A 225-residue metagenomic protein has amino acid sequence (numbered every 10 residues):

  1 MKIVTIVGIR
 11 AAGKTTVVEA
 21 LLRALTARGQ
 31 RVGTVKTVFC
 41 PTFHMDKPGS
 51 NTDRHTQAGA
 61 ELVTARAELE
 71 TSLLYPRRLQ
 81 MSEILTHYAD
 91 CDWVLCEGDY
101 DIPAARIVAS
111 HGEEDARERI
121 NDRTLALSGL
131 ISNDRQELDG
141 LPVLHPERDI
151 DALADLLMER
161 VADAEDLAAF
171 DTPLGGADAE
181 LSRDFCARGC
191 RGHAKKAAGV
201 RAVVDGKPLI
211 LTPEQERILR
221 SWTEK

Functional and structural regions predicted by a protein language model:
M1, R28-R31, A60, A89-C91 (+3 more regions): Short coil/turn connectors at secondary-structure junctions
M1-P41, E165-F170: Walker A (P-loop) phosphate-binding motif
M1-V4, A12-A20, S50, L79-T86 (+4 more regions): Conserved active-site and cofactor/substrate-binding residues in soluble primary-metabolism enzymes
A20-P76: N-terminal phosphate/diphosphate-binding loop that engages ATP/GTP or pyrophosphate donors across diverse enzyme folds
A24, R28, V38, A58 (+3 more regions): Change "in soluble alpha/beta enzymes" to "in soluble alpha/beta proteins
L74-I102: Phosphate-binding/switch loop-helix module in NTP-utilizing enzymes
W93-D166: Phosphate/Mg2+-binding loops and adjacent switch elements in nucleotide/diphosphate-handling enzyme cores
S132-N133, L141-K225: C-terminal accessory "lid"/substrate-recognition subdomains
